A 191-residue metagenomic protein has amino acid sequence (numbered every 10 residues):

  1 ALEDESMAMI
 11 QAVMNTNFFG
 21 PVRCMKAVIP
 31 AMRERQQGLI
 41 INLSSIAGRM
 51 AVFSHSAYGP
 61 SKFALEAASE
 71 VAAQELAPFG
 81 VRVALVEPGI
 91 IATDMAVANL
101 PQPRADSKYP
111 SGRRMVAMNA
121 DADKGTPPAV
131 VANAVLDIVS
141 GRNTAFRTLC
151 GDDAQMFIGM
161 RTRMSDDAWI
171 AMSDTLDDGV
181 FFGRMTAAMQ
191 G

Functional and structural regions predicted by a protein language model:
A1-L2, S6-Q11: Substrate-binding pocket helix/loop in short-chain dehydrogenase/reductase
L2-E3, M50-S56: Active-site loop immediately N-terminal to the catalytic Tyr-X3-Lys motif of short-chain dehydrogenase/reductase
M25, S61: Active-site helix of classical SDR
A27-Q36: A short helix-coil junction within the Rossmann-fold of NAD(P)-dependent oxidoreductases
S45: Residue(s) in the substrate-gating loop at a strand-loop-helix junction that position the organic substrate next
M50, V71-R82: Active-site-adjacent segment of SDR/Rossmann-fold oxidoreductases
P78-A145: SDR active-site lid
